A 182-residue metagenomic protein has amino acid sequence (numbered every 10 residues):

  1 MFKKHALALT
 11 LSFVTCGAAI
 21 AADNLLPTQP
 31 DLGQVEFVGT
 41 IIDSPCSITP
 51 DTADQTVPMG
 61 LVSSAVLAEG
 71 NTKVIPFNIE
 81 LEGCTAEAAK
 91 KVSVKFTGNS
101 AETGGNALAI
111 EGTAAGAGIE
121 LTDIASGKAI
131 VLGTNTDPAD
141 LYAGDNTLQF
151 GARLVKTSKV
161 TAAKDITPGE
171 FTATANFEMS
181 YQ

Functional and structural regions predicted by a protein language model:
F2-A6, I20-Q182: Mature extracellular/passenger domains of Gram-negative fimbrial/pilin and adhesin proteins
A8-C16: Bacterial N-terminal signal peptides
